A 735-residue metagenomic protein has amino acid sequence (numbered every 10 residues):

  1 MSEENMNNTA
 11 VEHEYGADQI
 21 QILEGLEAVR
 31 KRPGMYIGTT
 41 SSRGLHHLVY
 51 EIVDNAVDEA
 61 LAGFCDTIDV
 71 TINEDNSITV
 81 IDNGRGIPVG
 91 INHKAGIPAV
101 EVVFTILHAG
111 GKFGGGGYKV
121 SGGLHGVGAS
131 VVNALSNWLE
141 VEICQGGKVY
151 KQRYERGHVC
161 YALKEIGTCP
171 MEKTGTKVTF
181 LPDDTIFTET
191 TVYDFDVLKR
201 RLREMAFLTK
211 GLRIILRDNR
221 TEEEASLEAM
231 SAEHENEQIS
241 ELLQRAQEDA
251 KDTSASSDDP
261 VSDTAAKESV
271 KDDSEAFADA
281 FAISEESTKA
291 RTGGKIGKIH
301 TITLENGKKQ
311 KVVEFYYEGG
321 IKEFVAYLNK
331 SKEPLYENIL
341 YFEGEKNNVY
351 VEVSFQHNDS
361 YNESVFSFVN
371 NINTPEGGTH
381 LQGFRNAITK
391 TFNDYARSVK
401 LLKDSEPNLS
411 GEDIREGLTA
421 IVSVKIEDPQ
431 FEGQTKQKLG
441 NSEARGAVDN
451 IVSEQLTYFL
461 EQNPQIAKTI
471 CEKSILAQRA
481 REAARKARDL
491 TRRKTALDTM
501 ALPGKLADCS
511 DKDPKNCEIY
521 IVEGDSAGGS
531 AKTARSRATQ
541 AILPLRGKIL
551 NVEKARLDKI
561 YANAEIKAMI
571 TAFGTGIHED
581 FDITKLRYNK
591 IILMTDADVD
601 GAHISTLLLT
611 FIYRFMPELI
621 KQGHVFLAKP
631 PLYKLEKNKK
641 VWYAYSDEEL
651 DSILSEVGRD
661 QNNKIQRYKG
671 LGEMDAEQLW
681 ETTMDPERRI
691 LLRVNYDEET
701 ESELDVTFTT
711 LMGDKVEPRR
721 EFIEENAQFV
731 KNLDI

Functional and structural regions predicted by a protein language model:
S2-Q19, L26, Y50, D58-A60 (+12 more regions): GHKL-family ATPase ATP-binding module
K31-Y50: Conserved short strand/loop->alpha-helix "switch" segment adjacent to the catalytic nucleotide/phosphoryl-transfer site
D58-E59, G86-I87, V599-D600: Residues immediately C-terminal
I87-G110: Short conserved segment of the HATPase_c
G146-M171, I583-Y588, E618-D651: Substrate-binding beta-hairpin/strand module that engages nucleic acids
D259, V599, L607, Y613 (+2 more regions): Charged C-terminal transducer/switch regions of large nucleotide-driven machines
S526-G528, T533-E636: Conserved structured catalytic cores and adjacent interaction surfaces of nucleotide-binding/hydrolyzing enzymes
